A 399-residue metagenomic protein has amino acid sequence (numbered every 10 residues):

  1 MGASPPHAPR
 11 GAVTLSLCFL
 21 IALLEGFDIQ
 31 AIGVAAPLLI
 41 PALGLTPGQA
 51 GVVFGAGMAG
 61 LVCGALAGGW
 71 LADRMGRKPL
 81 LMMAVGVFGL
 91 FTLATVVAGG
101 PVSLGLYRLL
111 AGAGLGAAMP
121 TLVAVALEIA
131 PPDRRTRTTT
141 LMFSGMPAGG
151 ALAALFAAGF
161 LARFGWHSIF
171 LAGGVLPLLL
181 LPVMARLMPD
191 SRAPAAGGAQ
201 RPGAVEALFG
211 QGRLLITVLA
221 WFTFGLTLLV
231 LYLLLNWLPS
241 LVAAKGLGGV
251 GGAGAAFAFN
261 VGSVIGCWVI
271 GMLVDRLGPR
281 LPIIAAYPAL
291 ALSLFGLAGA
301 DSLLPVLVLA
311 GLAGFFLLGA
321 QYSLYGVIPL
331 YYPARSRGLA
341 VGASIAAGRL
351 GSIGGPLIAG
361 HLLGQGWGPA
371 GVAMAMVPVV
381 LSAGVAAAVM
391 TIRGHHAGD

Functional and structural regions predicted by a protein language model:
I32-G33, G212-W268: Extracytoplasmic gate region of multi-pass secondary transporters
G44, G76, V97-S103, P131 (+2 more regions): Helix-breaking motifs and short loop linkers at transmembrane-helix boundaries and internal kinks in secondary membrane
C63-P101: Conserved MFS/SLC helix-loop-helix module at the cytosolic interface between two early adjacent transmembrane helices
V87, F91, V102-A111, L304-L312: Paired small-residue
Y107-S144: Cytoplasmic helix-loop-helix junction between adjacent transmembrane helices in 12-TM secondary transporters
M142-R186: Helix-loop-helix hairpin linking two adjacent transmembrane segments in secondary transporters
V175-P194, A383-T391: C-terminal membrane-cytosol helix-exit motif in multi-pass small-molecule transporters
V274-V327: C-terminal transmembrane helical hairpin of 12-TM major facilitator-type secondary transporters
